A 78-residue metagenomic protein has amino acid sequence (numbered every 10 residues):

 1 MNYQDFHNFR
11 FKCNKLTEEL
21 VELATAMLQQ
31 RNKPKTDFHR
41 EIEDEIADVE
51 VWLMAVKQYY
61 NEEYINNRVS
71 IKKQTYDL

Functional and structural regions predicted by a protein language model:
M1-L78: Flexible "arm" and connector segments at domain edges
